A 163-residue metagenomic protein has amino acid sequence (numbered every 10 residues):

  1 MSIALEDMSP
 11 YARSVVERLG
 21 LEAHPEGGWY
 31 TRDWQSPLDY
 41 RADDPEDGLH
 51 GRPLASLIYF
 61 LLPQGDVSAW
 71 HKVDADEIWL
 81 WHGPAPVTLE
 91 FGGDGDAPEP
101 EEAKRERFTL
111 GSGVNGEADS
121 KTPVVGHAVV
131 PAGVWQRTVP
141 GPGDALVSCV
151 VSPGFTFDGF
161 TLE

Functional and structural regions predicted by a protein language model:
S2-H127, R137-T138, P142-A145, C149-F157 (+1 more regions): Non-catalytic, conserved peripheral segments adjacent to functional cores
P131-V134: Extracellular beta-helix/beta-solenoid repeat scaffolds
